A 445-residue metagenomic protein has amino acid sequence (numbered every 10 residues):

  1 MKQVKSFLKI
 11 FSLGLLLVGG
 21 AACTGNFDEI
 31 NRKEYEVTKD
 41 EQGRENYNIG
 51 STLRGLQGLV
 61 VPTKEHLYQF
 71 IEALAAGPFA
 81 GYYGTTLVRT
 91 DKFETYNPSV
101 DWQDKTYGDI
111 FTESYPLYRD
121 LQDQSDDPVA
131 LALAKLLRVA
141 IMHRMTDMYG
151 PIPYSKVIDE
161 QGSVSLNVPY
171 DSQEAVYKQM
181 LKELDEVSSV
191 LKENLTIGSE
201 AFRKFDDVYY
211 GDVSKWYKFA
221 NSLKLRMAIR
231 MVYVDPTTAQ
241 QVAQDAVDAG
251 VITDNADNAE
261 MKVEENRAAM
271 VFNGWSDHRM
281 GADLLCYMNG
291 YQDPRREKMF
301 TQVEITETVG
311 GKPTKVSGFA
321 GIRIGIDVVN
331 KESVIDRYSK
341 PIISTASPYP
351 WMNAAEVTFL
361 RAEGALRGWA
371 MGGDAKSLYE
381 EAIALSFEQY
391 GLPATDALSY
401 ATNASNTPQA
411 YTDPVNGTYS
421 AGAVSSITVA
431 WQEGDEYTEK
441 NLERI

Functional and structural regions predicted by a protein language model:
M1-A21: Sec-dependent bacterial lipoprotein signal peptides
L15, V60, V303: Residues that line or immediately flank small-molecule/substrate-binding pockets and catalytic motifs
L17-G20, E65-H66, L392: Intrinsically disordered or highly flexible coil/loop and linker segments, enriched in small and charged/polar residues
V18, R32, V37, H278 (+1 more regions): Intrinsically disordered, low-complexity, compositionally biased regions/tails
C23-E34, T86-K92, G150-V157, M270-V271 (+1 more regions): Short, compositionally biased low-complexity segments
C23-G81, D101, D109, P116 (+1 more regions): Membrane-proximal, proline-rich intrinsically disordered regions
N46-Y47, Y82-L137, I141-D396, Q432-E443: Structured, solvent-exposed acidic/aromatic patches
F387-R444: C-terminal functional modules
